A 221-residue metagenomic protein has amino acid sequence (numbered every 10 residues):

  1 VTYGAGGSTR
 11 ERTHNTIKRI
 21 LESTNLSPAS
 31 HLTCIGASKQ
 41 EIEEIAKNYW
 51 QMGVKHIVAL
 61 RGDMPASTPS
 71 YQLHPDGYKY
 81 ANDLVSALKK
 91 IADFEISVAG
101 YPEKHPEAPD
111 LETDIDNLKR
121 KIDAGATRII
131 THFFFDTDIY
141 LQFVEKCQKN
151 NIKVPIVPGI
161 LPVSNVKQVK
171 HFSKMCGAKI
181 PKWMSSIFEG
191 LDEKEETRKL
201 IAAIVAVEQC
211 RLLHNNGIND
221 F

Functional and structural regions predicted by a protein language model:
V1-H14, M64-D76, T127-L141, K146: Glycine-rich, proline-tolerant flexible connector loops at the mouths of alpha/beta enzymes
T2-G6, H31-A37, L60-D63, A99-H105 (+2 more regions): Active-site beta-loop-alpha junctions enriched in small/polar residues
S27-H31, H56-V58, D93-A99, T127-I130 (+2 more regions): Structural preference for beta-strand elements that scaffold enzyme active sites
A37-N48, T113-N117, L141-E145, N165-H171: Catalytic cores of alpha/beta
S38-N82: Flexible, glycine-rich active-site loops centered on histidine and acidic residues that chelate a metal or position
Y49, K121, G125, P158 (+1 more regions): Conserved, mostly hydrophobic/aromatic
P75-Y101, N150-R211: Active-site pocket-lining/capping segments in soluble small-molecule metabolic enzymes
